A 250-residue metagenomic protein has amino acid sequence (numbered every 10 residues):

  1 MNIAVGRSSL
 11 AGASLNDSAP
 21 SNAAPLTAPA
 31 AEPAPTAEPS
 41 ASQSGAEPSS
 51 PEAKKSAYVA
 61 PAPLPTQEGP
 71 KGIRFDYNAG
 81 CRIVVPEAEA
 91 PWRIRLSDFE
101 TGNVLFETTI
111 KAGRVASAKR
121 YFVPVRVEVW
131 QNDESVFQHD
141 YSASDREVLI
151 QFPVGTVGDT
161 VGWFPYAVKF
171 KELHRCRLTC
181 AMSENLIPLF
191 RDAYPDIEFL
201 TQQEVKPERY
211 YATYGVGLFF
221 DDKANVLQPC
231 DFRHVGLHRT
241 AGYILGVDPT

Functional and structural regions predicted by a protein language model:
N2-T250: Catalytic machinery of carbohydrate-active enzymes, primarily nucleotide-sugar-dependent glycosyltransferases
